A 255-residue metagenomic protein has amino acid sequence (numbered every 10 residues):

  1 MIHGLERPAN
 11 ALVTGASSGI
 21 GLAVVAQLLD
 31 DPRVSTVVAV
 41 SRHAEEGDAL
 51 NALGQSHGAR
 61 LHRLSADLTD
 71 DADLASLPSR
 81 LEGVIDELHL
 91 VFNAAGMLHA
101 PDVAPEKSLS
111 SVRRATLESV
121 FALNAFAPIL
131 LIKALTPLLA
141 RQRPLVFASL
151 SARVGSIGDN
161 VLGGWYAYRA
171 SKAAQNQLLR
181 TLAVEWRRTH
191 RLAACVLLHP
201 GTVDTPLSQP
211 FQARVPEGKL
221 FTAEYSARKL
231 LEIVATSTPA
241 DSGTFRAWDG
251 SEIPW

Functional and structural regions predicted by a protein language model:
S17-Q27: N-terminal Rossmann NAD(P)H-binding glycine-rich loop of SDR-like oxidoreductase domains
L29-A49: Conserved glycine-rich Rossmann-like NAD(P)H-binding loop of the short-chain dehydrogenase/reductase
G54-A72: Rossmann-fold cofactor-recognition segment
G58-H62, R80-A95, A100: A glycine-rich helix->loop->beta "capping" turn within Rossmann-like NAD(P)(H)-dependent oxidoreductase domains
D67-E87: Conserved Rossmann-fold cofactor-binding substructure of NAD(P)-dependent oxidoreductases
M97-P101, P105-I129, A140-T189: Catalytic loop of short-chain dehydrogenase/reductase
A127-I132, L230: Conserved internal alpha-helix within the Rossmann fold of NAD(P)-dependent oxidoreductases
A193, L197, T205, Q209-W255: C-terminal helical subdomain
